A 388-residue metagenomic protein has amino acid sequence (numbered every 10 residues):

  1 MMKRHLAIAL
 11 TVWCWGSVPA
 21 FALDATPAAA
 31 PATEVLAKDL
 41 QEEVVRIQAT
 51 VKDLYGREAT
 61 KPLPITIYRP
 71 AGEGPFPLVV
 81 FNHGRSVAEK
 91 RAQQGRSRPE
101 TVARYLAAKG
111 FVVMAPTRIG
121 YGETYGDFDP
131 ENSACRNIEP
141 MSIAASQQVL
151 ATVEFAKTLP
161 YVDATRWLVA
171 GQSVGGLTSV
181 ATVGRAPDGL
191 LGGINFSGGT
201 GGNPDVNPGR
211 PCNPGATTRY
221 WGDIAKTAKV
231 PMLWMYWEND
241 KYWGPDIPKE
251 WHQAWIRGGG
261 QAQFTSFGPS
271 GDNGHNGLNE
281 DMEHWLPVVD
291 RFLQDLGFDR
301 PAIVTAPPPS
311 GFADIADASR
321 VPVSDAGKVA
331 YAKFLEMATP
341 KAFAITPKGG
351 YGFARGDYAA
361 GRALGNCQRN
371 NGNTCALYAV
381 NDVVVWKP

Functional and structural regions predicted by a protein language model:
A25-G74: N-terminal cap/lid segment of alpha/beta-hydrolase-fold proteins
P75-G84: Short beta-strand element of the alpha/beta-hydrolase
S86-R98, A115-A144: Cap/lid segment of the alpha/beta-hydrolase catalytic domain
C135-P160: Alpha/beta-hydrolase active-site loop
Y161-S173: Alpha/beta-hydrolase fold nucleophile elbow
G192, G198-G259, Q263: The feature captures the conserved acid-bearing segment of alpha/beta-hydrolase catalytic domains
I256-G311: C-terminal catalytic histidine-bearing segment of alpha/beta-hydrolase fold enzymes
R300-P388: Helix-coil modules at protein/domain termini and other flexible surface or pore-lining loops, especially C-terminal
